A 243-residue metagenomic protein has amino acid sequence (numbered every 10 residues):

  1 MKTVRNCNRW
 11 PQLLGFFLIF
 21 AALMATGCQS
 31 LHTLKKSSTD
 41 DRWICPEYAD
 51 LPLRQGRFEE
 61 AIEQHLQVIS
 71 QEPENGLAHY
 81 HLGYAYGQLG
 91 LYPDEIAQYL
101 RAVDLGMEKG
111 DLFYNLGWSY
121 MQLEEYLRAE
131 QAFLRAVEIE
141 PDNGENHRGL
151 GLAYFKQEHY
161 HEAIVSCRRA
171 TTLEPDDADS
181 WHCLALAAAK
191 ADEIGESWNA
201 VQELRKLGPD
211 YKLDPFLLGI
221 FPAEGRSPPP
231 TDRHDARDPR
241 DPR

Functional and structural regions predicted by a protein language model:
C28, H32-L34, T39, L186-R243: Terminal, low-structured helical/coil segments at or just beyond the last alpha-helical repeat
D40-L77, H81-Q88: Alpha-helical segment of the N-proximal tetratricopeptide repeat
E47, H81, N115, G149 (+2 more regions): Canonical tetratricopeptide repeat
R54-Q67, Q88-R101, D111, Q122-R135 (+4 more regions): Structural signature of tandem alpha-helical TPR/SEL1-like repeats, specifically the intra-repeat loop/turn
Q71, L105-G106, I139, L173 (+1 more regions): Structural marker of alpha-solenoid helical repeat scaffolds
A78, L112, N146, S180 (+1 more regions): TPR alpha-solenoid repeat register
